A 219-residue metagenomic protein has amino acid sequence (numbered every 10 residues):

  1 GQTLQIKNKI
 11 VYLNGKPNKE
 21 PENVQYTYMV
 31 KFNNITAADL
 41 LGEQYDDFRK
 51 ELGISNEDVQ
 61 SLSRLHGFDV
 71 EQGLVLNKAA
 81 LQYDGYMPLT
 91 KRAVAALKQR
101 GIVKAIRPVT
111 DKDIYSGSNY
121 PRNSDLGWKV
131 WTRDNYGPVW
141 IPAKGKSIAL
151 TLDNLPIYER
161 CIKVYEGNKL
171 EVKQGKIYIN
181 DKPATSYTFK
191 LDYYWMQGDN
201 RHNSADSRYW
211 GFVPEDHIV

Functional and structural regions predicted by a protein language model:
G1-V219: Soluble "head" domains of membrane/secretory-pathway proteins
